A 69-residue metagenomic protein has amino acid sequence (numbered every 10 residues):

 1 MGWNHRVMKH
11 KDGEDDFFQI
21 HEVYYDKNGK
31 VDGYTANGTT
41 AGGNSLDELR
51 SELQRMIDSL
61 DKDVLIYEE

Functional and structural regions predicted by a protein language model:
M1-N28: Short N-terminal "domain-start" leader segments that mark the transition from disordered tails or signal peptides into
G2, L46-E69: Low-complexity intrinsically disordered segments
K9, G13-E14, G29-K30, S45 (+2 more regions): Generic structural signal for short, flexible, solvent-exposed coil/loop and linker residues
Y25, D32-T35, I66: Generic, ordered loop/turn and secondary-structure boundary motif
D32-S45: A short, exposed loop/beta-hairpin motif centered on an aromatic-Gly-Thr core
